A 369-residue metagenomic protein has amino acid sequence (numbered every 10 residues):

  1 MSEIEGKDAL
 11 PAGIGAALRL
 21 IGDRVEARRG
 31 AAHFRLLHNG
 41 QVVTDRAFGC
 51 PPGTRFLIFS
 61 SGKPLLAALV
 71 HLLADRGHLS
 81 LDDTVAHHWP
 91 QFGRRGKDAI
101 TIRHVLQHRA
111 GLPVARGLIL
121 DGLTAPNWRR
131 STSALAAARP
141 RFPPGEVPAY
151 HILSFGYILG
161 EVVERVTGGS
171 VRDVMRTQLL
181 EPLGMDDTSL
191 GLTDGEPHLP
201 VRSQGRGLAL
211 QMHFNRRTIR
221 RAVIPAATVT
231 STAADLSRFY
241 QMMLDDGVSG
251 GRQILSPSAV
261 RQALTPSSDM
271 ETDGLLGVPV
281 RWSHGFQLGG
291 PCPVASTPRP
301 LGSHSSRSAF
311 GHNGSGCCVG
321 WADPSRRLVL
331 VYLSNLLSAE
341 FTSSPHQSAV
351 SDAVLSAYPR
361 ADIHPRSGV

Functional and structural regions predicted by a protein language model:
M1-I14, H284-A295: Short, compositionally biased leader-like segments
S2-I4, T84-Q91, I119-D121: Short linear capping/connector segments at secondary-structure termini
A16-R19, E26-R35, G49-H104, P143-L153 (+1 more regions): Short active-site loop at a secondary-structure junction that contains or immediately precedes the catalytic residue(s)
R19-P52, L81, D121, G320-D323 (+2 more regions): A short, well-structured edge-of-sheet supersecondary motif
I21-R24, T272-D273, H304-A309: Short, P/G- and charge-enriched loop/turn segments at secondary-structure junctions
Q41, R95-H304: Short, surface-exposed loop or secondary-structure junction motifs that flank catalytic or metal-binding residues
D245, A259, L264-T272, A339-V369: Short, gly/Ser/Thr-rich active-site loops of penicillin-recognizing serine hydrolases
G290, V294-E340, Q347, S351-D352: Low-complexity, glycine/alanine/valine/leucine- and proline-rich hydrophobic stretches
